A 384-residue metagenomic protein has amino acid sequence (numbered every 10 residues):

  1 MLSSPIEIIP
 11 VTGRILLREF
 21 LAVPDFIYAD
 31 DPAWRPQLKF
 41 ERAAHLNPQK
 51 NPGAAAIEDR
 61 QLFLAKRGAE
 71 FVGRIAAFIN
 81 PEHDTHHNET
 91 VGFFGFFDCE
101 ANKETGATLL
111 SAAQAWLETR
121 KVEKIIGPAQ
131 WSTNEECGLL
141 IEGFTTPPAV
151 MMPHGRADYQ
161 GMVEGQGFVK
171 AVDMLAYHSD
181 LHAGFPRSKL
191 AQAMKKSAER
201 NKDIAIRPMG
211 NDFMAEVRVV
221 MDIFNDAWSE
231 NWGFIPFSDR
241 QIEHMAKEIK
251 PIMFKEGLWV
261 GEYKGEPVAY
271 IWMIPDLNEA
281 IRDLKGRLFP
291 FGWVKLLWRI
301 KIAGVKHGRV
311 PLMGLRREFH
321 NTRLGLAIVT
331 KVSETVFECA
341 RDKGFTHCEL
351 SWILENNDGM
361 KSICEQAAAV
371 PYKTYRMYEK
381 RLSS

Functional and structural regions predicted by a protein language model:
M1-P5, P153-G233: Acyltransferase donor/substrate-recognition loop-hinge adjacent to the catalytic core
L2-A44, Q114: TRNA-binding/sensing appendages of the translation machinery
P10, F144-V150, R207-M209: Acyl-group handling in specialized metabolite and lipid biosynthesis
R14-L17, P36-F40, A44-P48, A56-P81 (+8 more regions): Catalytic cores of nucleotide-enabled group-transfer and carboxylate-activating enzymes in metabolic and assembly-line
P24-R67, I75-T85, N211, A215-L315: A conserved beta-strand-loop-helix scaffold within acyl/acetyltransferase catalytic domains
G68, F78-E82, F97-C99, Q130-S132 (+4 more regions): An acidic- and aromatic-residue-enriched active-site/binding cleft used to recognize and process polar
T85-G167, V172, L284-Q366: Acyl-donor binding region in acyl/amide transferases
